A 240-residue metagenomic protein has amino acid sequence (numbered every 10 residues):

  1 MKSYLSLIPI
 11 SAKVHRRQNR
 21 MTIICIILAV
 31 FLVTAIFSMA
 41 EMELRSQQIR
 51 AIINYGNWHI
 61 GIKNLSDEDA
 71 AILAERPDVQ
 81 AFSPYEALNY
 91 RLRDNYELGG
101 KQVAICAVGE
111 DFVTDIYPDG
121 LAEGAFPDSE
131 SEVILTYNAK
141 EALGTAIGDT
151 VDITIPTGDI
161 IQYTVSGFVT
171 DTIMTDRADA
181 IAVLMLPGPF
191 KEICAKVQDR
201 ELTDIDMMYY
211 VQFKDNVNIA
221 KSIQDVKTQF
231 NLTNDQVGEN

Functional and structural regions predicted by a protein language model:
M1-F31, L44: N-terminal Sec/SRP start-transfer signal
T34, E41-N240: Basic-flanked hydrophobic alpha-helices used for secretion and membrane insertion
